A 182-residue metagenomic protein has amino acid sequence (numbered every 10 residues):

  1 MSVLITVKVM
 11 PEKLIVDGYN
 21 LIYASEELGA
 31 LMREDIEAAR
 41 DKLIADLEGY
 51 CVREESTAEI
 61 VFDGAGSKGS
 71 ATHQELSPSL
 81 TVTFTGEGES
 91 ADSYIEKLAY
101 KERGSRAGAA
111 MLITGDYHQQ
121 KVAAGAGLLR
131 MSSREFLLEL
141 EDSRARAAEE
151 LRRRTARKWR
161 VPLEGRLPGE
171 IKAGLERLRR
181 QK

Functional and structural regions predicted by a protein language model:
V7-V16, N20-K182: Nuclease catalytic cores that cleave nucleic-acid phosphodiester bonds, predominantly acidic two-metal-ion
